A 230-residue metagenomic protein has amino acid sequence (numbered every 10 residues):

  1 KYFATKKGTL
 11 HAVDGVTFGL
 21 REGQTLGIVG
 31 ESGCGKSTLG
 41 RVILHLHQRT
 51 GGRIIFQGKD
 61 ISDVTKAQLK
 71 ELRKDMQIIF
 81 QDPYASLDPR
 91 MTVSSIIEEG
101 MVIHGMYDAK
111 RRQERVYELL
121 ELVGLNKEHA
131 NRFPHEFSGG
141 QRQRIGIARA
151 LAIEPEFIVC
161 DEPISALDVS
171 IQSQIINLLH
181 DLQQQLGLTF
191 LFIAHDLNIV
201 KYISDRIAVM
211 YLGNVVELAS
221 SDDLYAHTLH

Functional and structural regions predicted by a protein language model:
K1-L229: ABC transporter nucleotide-binding domains
